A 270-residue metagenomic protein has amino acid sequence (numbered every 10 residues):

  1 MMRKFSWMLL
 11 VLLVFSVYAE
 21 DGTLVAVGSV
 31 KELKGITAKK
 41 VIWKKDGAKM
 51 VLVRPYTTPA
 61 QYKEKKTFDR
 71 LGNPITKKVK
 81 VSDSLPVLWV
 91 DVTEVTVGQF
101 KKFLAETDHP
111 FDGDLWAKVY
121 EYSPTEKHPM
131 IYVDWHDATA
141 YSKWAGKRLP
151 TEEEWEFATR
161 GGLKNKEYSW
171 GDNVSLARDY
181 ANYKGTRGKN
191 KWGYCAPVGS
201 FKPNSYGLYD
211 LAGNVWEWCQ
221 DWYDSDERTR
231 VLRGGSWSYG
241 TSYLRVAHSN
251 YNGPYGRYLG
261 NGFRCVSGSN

Functional and structural regions predicted by a protein language model:
M1-M2: N-terminal secretory signal peptides that target proteins for export/translocation
F5-V14: Sec-dependent N-terminal signal peptides
A19-D21: Boundary at the C-terminal end of the N-terminal hydrophobic targeting segment
K40-D114, Y132-H136, G213: A short glycine-rich, aromatic-capped structural motif
W89-D91, C219, R264-V266: Residues within well-ordered beta-strands of beta-sheet-rich folds
P110, K118-N250, P254-L259: Functional-site microenvironments in short loops/helix caps that host divalent-cation chemistry
L259-N270: Short, structured beta-strand segments at or near domain termini in extracellular proteins/domains
